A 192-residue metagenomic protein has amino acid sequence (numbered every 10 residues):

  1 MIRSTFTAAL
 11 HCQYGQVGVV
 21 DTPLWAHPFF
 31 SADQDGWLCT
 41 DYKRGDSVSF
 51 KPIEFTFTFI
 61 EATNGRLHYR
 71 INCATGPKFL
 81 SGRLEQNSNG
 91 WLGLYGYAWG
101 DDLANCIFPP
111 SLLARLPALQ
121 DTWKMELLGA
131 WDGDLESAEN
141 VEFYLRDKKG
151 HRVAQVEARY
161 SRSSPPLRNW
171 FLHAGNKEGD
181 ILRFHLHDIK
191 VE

Functional and structural regions predicted by a protein language model:
M1-E192: Lectin-like carbohydrate-binding module/patch detector with strong preference for beta-trefoil
